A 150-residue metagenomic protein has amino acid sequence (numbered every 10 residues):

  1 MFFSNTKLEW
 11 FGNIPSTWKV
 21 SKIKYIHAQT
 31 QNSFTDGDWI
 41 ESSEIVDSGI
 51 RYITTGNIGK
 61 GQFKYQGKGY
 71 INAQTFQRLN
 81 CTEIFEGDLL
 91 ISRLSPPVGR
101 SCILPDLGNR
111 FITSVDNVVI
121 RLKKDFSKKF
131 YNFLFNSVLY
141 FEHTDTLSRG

Functional and structural regions predicted by a protein language model:
F2-D36: Non-catalytic DNA-recognition/assembly elements of restriction-modification systems
L8, K68, V115-N117: Short, solvent-exposed beta-strand edge segments and adjacent coil->beta transition regions
K24-T30, I40-T75, V119: DNA target-recognition patches
Y25-A28, I103, R149: Hydrophobic/anchoring residues in structured secondary elements
G37-E41, F130-Y131: Short beta-alpha junctions and helix-cap segments that line functional grooves
R51, S137-G150: Specificity-determining recognition surfaces
T54-T55, A73-V138: A short beta-sheet element
